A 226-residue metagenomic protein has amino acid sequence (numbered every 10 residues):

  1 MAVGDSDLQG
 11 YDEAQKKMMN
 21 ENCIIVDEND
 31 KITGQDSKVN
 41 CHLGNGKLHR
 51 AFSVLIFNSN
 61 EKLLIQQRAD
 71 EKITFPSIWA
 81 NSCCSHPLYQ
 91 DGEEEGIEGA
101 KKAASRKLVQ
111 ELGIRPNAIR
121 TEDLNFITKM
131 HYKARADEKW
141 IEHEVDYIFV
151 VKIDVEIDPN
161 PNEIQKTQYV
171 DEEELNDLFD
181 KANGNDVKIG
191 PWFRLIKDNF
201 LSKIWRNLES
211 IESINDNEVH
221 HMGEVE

Functional and structural regions predicted by a protein language model:
M1-D7, C83, N125-E226: Nudix hydrolase/Nudix homology domain
G10-N60: Acidic, metal-coordinating catalytic segment for phosphate/diphosphate chemistry, firing primarily on the Nudix
E13, V39-S53, K62-Q110: Conserved Nudix-box catalytic region and its N-terminal flanking loop in Nudix hydrolases and closely related
N29, N58-E61, A69, D91 (+2 more regions): Short loop segments at secondary-structure junctions
F57, G113-A118, E156-N160: Secondary-structure boundary elements
E93-E95, E111-A118, K133-K139: Short helix-to-loop capping/linker segments positioned immediately adjacent to catalytic or ligand/cofactor-binding
P116-T128: A short coil-to-beta-strand element that immediately follows conserved catalytic motifs
